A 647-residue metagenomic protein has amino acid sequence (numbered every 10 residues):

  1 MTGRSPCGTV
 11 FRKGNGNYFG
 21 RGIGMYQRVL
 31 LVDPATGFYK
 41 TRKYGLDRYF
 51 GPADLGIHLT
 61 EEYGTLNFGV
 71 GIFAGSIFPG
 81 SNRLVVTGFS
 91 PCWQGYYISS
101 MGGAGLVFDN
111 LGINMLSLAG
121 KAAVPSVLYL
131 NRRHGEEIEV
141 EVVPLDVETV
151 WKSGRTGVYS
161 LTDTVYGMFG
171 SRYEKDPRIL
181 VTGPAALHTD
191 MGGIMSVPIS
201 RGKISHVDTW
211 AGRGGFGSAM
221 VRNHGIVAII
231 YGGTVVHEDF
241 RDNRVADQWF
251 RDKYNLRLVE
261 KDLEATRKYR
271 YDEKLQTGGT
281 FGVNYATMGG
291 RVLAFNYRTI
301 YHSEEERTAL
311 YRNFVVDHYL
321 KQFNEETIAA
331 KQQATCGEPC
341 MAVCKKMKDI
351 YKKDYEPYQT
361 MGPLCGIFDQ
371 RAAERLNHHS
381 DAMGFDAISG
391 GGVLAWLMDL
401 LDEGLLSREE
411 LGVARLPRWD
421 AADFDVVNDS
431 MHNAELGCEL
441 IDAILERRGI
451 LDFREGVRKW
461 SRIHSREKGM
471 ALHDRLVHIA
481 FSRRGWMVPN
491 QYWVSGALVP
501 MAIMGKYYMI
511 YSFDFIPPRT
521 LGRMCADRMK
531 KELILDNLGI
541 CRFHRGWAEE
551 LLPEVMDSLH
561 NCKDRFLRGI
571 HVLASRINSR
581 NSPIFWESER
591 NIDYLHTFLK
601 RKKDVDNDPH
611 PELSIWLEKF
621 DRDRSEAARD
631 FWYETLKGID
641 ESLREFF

Functional and structural regions predicted by a protein language model:
F11, Y18-F19: Aromatic (phenylalanine/tyrosine) cluster motif
G22-M25, P34-G37, K43-I57, I113 (+5 more regions): N-terminally biased helix-coil "hinge/interface" segments that flank
G22-Y26, L30-P34, F38-Y44, Y49 (+4 more regions): Extended C-terminal regions of large enzymes
L59-C92, L106, G120, P125-P198: Acidic/Gly/His-enriched mid-domain segments of enzyme catalytic cores or analogous surface patches that mediate
C92-L106, G112-M115, L145-S171, L376-D381 (+1 more regions): Alpha/propeptide regions of enzymes that mature by internal proteolysis
M101-V140, G217, R222-H237, I388 (+1 more regions): Glycine-rich phosphate/pyrophosphate-binding loops and their adjacent beta-strand/loop elements at enzyme active sites
